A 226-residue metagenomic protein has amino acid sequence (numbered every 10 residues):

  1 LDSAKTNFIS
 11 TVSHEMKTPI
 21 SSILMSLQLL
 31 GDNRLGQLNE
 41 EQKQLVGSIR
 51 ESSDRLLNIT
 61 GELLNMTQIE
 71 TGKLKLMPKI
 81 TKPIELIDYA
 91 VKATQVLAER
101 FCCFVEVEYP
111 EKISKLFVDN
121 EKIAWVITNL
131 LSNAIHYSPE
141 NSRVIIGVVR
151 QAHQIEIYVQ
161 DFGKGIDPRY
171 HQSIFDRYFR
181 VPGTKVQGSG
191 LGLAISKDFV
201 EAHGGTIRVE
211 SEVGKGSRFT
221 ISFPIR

Functional and structural regions predicted by a protein language model:
L1-L35: Primarily the dimerization/phosphotransfer
K43, M77-K82, E99, F104-S114: Conserved catalytic submotifs in the C-terminal HATPase_c
E51-N58: Short alpha-helical segment of the dimerization/phosphotransfer core of two-component systems
T67-P78: Helix-loop junction within the histidine kinase core
P83, G165-S173: Short helix N-cap motif at coil->helix boundaries in the Bergerat
